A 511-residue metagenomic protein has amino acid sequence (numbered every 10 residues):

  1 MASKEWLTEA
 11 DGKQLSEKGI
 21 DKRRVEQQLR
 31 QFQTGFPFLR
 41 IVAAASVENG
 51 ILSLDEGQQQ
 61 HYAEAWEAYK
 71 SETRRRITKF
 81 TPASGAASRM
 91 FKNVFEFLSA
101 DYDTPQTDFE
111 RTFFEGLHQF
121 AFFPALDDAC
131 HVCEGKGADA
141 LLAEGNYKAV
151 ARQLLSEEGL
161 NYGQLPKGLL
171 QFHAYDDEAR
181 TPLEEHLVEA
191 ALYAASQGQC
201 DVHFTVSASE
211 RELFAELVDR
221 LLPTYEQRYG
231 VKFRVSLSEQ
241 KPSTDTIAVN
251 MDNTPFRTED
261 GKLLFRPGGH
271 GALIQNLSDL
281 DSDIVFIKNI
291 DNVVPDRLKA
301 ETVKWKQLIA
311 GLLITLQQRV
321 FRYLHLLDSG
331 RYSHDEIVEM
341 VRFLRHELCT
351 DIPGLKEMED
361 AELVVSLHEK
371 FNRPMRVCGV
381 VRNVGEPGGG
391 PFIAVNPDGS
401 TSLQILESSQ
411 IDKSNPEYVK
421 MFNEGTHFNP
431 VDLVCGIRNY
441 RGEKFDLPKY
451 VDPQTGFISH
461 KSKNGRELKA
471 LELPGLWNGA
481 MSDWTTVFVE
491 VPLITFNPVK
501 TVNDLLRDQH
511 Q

Functional and structural regions predicted by a protein language model:
M1, A68, T495-N497: Non-catalytic interaction surface on structured domains
A2-E48: N-terminal regions that are enriched for targeting/export leaders and immediately downstream pro/stem segments
L15-S16, T34, A44-V384, I393-I405 (+3 more regions): Domain-scale recognition of functional cores that engage charged ligands
C349-R376, G385-F392, S400-L406, D412-Q511: Primarily single-stranded nucleic-acid-binding OB-fold modules
